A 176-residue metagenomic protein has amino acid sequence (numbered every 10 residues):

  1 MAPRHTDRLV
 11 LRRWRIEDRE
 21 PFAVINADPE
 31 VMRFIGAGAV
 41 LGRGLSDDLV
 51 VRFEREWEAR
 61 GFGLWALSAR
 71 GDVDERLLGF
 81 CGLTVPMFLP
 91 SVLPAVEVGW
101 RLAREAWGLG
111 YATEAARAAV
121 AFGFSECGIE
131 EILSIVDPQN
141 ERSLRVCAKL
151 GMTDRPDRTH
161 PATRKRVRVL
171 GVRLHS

Functional and structural regions predicted by a protein language model:
M1-F34, V51, A66-S176: Acyl-donor (CoA/ACP) binding surface of acyl/acetyltransferases
F53-A66: A short helix-loop-beta-strand connector motif used in the catalytic cores of GNAT acetyltransferases and, in some
